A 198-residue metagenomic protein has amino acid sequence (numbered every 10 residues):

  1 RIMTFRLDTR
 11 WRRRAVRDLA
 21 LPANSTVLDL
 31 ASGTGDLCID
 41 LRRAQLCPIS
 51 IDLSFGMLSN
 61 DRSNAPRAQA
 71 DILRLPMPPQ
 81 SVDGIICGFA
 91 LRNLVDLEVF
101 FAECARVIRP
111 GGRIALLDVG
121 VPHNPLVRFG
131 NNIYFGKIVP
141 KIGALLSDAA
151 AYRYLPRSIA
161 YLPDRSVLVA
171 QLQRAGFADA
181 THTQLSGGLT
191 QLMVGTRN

Functional and structural regions predicted by a protein language model:
F5-A23: Conserved alpha-helix/loop element of class I SAM-dependent methyltransferases that forms part of the SAM/SAH-binding
T26-L75: Class I SAM-dependent methyltransferase SAM/SAH-binding core
L37, G120-Q171, T181: C-terminal alpha-helical "lid/dimerization" subdomain adjacent to the S-adenosyl-L-methionine
P48, I114-A115, D179: A short hydrophobic/small-residue beta-strand
L73-I85: A short acidic, Gly/Pro-enriched loop at the edge of an enzyme's catalytic core that lines a small-molecule cofactor
G84-L97, G120: A short SAM/SAH-binding and catalytic strip from SAM-dependent methyltransferases
E98-R113: A short glycine-rich, Lys/Arg-flanked "PGG" loop and its adjoining helix->strand segment in the class I
A175-A178, Q184-N198: Core SAM-dependent methyltransferase catalytic element
